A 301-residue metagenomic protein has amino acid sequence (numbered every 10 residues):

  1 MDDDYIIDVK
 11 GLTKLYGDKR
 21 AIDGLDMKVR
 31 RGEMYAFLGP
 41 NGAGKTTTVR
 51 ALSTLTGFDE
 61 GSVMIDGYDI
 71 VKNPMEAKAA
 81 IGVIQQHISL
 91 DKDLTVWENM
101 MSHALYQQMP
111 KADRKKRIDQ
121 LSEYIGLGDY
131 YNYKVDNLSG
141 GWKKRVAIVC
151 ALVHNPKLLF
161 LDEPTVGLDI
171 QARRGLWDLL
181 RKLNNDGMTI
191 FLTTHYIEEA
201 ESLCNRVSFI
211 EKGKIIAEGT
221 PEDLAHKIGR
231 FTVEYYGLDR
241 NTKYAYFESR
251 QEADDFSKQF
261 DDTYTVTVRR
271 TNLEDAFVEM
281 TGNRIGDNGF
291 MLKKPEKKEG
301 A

Functional and structural regions predicted by a protein language model:
M101, L105, A112-Y130: Conserved ABC ATPase "signature" region
K134-L138: Conserved ABC ATPase signature
N155: Conserved catalytic motifs of ABC-family nucleotide-binding domains
L159-D162: Catalytic Walker B motif of ABC-type/P-loop ATPase nucleotide-binding domains
G175-D254, F260-D261: ABC transporter nucleotide-binding domain
